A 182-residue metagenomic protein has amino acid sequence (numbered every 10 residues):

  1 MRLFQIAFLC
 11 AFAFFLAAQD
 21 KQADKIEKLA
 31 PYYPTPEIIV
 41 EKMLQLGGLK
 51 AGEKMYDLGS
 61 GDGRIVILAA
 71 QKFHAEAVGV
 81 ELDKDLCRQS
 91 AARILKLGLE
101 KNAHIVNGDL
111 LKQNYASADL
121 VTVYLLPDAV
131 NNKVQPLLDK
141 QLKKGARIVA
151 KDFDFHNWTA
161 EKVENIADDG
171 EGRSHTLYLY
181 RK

Functional and structural regions predicted by a protein language model:
I6-F14: Bacterial N-terminal signal peptides
A17-K50: Class I SAM-dependent transferase core
G52-G61: Conserved class I S-adenosyl-L-methionine
G63-I67: Glycine-rich SAM-binding Motif I of class I
E76-E81: Conserved SAM-binding motif I beta-strand of class I
D83-S117: S-adenosyl-L-methionine
A116-K133: A short SAM/SAH-binding and catalytic strip from SAM-dependent methyltransferases
D128-K182: C-terminal substrate-binding/active-site "lid" region of AdoMet-derived donor-dependent transferases
